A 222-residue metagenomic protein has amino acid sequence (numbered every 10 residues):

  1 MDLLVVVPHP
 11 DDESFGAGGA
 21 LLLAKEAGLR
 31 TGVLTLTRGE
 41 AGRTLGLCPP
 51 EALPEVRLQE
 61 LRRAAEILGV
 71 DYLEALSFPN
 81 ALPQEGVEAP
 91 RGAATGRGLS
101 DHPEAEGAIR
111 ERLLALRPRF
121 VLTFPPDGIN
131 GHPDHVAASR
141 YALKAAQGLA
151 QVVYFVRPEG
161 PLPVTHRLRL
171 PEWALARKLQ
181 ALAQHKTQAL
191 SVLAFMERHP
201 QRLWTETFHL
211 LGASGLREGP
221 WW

Functional and structural regions predicted by a protein language model:
M1-P10, S14-G148: Active-site beta-strand->loop->alpha-helix modules in alpha/beta enzyme cores, enriched in Gly/His/Asp(Glu)
L68, E88, G148-W222: The feature marks non-catalytic terminal segments
